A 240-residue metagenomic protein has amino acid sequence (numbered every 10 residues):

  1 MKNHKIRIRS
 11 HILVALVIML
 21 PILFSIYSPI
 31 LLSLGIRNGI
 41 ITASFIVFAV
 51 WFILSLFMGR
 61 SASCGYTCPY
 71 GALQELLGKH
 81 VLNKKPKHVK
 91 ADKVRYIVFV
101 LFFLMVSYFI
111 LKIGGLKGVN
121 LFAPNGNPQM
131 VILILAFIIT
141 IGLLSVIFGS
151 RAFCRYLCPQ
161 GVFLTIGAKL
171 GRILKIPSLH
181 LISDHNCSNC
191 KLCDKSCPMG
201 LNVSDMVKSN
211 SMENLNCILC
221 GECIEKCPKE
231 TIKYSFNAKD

Functional and structural regions predicted by a protein language model:
M1-V207, L215-N216, G221-D240: Non-ligating segments of multi-cofactor redox enzymes
